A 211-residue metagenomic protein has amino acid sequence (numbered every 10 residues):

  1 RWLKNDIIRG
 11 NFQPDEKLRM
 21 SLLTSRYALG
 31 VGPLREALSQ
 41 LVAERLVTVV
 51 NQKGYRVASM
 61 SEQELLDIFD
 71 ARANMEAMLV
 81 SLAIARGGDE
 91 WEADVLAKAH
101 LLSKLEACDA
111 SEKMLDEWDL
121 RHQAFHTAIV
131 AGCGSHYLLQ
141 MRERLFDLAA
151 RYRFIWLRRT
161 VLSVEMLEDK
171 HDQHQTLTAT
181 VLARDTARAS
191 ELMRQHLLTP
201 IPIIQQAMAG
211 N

Functional and structural regions predicted by a protein language model:
R1-A85, Y137, Q205-N211: Short linear motifs at protein or domain termini
R26, V161-N211: C-terminal regulatory/effector modules of DNA-binding transcriptional regulators
E36, E76, H122, H174 (+1 more regions): Acidic active-site catalytic centers that drive phospho-/nucleotidyl reactions and related ester hydrolyses
V49, H122, D169-H171: Short, flexible turn/loop "capping" segments at secondary-structure junctions
E62, A73, L96, E168-D172: Amphipathic alpha-helical repeat elements characteristic of tetratricopeptide repeat
E62-L66, A83-D89, D109-M114, L157-E165: A ubiquitous short alpha-helical element
D89-W156, Q173-T180, R188-P200: Conserved amphipathic alpha-helical segments that form helical-bundle/coiled-coil interaction surfaces
